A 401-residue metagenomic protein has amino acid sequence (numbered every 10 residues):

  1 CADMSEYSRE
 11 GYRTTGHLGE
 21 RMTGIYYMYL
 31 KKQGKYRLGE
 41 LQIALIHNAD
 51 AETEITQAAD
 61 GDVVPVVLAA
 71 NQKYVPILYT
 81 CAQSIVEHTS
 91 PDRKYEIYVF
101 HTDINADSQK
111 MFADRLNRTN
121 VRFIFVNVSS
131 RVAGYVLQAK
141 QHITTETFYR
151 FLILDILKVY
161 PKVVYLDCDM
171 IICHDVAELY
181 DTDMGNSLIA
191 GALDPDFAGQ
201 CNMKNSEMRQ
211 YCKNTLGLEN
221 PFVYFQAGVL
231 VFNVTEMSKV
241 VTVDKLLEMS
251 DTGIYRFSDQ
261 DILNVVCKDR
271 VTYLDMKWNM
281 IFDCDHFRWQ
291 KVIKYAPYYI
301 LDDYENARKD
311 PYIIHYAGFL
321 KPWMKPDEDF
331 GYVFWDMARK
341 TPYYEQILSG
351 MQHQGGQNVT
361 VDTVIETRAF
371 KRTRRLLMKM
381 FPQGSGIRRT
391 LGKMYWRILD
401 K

Functional and structural regions predicted by a protein language model:
D3-V64, A70, A227, F232-K401: A glycosyltransferase accessory/donor-loop signature
V75-S90: Histidine-anchored nucleotide/phosphate-binding helix
T89-Y98, F123: Short loop->beta transition adjacent to catalytic acidic/histidine clusters or analogous donor-positioning motifs
Y95-D103, G191-L193: Short internal beta-strands
S108-I156: Active-site-proximal specificity loops/subdomain of glycosyltransferases
F125-N127, R131, E146-M203, Q226 (+2 more regions): GT-A fold catalytic core of metal-dependent nucleotide-sugar glycosyltransferases, centered on the diacidic
G134-A139, F148, G199-L218: Surface-exposed acidic, glycine/proline-enriched linker/cap segments that occur as 15-30-residue helix-coil
G217-V229: A recurrent flexible, glycine/aromatic-enriched loop bordering the glycosyltransferase active site that acts as
